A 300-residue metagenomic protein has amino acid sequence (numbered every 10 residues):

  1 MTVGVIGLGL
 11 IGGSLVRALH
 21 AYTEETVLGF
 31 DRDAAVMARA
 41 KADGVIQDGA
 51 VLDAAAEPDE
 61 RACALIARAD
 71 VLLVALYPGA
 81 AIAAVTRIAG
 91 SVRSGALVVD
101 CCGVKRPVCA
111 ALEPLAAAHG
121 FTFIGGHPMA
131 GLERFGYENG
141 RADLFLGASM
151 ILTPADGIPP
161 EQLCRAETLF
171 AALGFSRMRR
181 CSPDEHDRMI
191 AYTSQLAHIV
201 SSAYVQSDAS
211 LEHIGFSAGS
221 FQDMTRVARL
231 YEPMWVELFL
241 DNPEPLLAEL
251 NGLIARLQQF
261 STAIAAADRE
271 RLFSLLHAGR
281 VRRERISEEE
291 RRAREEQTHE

Functional and structural regions predicted by a protein language model:
M1-L52, P58-I66: NAD(P)+-binding Rossmann beta1-loop-alpha1 motif at the extreme N-terminus of oxidoreductases
T2, T26, T122, S149 (+1 more regions): Residues at the starts of beta-strands that form the adenosine-phosphate
A35-V36, A80, K105-V108: Conserved short alpha-helix immediately C-terminal to the canonical SAM/SAH-binding motif I of Rossmann-like
P58-V92, A96-V99: Rossmann-like NAD(P)-binding element
A84-E138: Rossmann-like NAD(P)(H) cofactor-binding subdomain of soluble oxidoreductases
A142-V227: Internal alpha-helical scaffold of NAD(P)-dependent oxidoreductase catalytic cores
S210-R283: Interdomain hinge/lid region at the active-site interface of Rossmann-like NAD(P)-dependent oxidoreductases
